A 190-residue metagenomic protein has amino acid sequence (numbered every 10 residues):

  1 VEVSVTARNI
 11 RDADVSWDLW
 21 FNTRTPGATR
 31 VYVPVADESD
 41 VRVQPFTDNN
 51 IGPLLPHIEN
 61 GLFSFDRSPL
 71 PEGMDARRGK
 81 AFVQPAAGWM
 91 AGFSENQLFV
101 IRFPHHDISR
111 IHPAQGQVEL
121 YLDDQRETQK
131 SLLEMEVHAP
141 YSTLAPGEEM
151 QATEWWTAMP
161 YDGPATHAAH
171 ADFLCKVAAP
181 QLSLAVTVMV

Functional and structural regions predicted by a protein language model:
V1, W20, R24-T25, A152 (+1 more regions): Broad hydrophobic/π-residue packing in well-ordered secondary structure
V1-N9, G147, V186-V188: Short, well-ordered beta-strand segments enriched in hydrophobic/aromatic residues
V3, T143-P160: Short Pro-Gly-centered flexible turn/kink motifs
I10-W17, N22-M150: A contiguous, surface-exposed recognition patch within enzymatic or periplasmic domains that forms
T157-M189: Terminal connector regions
